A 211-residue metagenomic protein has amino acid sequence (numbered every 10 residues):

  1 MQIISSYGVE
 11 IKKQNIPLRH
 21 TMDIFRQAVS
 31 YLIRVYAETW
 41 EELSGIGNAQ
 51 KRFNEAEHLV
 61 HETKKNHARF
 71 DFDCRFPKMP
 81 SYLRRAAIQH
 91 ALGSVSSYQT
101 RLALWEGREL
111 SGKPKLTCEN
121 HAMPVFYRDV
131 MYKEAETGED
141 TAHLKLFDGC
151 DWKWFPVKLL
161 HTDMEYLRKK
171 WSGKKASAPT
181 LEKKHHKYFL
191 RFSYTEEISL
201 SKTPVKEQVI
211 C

Functional and structural regions predicted by a protein language model:
M1-C211: Nucleic-acid substrate recognition interfaces
